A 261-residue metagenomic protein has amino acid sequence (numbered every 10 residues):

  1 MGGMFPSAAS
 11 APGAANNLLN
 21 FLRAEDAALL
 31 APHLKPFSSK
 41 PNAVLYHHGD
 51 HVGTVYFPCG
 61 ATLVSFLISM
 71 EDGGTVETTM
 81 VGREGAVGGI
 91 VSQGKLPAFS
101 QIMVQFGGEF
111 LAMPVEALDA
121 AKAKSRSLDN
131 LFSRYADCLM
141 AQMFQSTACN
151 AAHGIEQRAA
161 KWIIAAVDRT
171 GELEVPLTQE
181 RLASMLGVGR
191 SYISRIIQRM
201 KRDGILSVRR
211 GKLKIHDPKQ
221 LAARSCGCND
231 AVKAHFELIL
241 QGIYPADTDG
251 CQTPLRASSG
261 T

Functional and structural regions predicted by a protein language model:
M1-K40, A86, V91-Q93: Cyclic nucleotide-binding regulatory module and flanking cytosolic helices
L22, P58, V81-G82, Q105 (+3 more regions): A conserved hydrophobic position in a structured secondary element of the catalytic/binding core that shapes
E25, G60, G85, E116-A117 (+2 more regions): Alpha-helix/helix-capping structural signal
A43-F106: Cyclic nucleotide-binding regulatory domains
T62, G108-F110, K212: Structural motif
T79-D137, A141, Q145: Cyclic-nucleotide recognition modules
Q105-G107, K122-G189: Polybasic "coupling" helices that flank or enter modular domains
I164-T261: Phosphate-/nucleic-acid-contacting segments
